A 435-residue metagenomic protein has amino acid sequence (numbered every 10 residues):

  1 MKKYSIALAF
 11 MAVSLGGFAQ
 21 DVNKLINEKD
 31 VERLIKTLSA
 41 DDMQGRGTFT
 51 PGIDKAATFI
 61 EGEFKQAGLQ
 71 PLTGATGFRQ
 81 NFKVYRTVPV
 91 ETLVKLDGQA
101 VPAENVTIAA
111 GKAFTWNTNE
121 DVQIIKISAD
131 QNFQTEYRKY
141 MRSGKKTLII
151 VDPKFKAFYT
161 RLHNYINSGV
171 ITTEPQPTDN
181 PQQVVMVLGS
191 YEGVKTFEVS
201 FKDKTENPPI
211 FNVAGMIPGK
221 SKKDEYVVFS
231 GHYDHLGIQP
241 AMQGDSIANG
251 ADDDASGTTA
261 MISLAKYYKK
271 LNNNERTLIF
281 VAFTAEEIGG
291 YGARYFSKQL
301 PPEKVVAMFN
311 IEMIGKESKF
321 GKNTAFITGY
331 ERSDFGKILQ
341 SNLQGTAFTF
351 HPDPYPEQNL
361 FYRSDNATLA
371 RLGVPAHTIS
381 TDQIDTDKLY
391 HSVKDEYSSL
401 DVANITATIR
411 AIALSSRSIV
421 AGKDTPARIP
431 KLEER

Functional and structural regions predicted by a protein language model:
M1-L25: Bacterial Sec-dependent N-terminal signal peptides
G17-K55, I60-P71, I217-G219, D224: N-terminal hydrophobic or amphipathic helices/low-complexity stretches enriched in small/hydrophobic/Pro/Gly
A19, Q99-Q183, P354: Extracellular/luminal Protease-associated
Q44-R142: Noncatalytic luminal/extracellular "stalk/propeptide" segments of secretory-pathway proteins
A103, N273, F283-D385, D424: Metal-dependent peptidase/peptidase-like ectodomains
A103-E136, R142-T147, D224, S230-A260 (+1 more regions): Active-site metal-coordination/substrate-binding segment of hydrolases, especially metallo-dependent peptidases
N167-G250, K266, K270-E275: Soluble metallo-hydrolase cores and metallopeptidase-like ectodomains found primarily in the secretory/periplasmic
T386-R435: His/Asp/Glu-rich mid-to-C-terminal helical/loop segments that flank catalytic regions of hydrolases
